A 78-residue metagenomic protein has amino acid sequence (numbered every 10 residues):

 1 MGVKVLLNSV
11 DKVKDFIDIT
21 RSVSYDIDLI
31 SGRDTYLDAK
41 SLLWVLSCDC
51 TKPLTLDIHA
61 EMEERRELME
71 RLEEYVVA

Functional and structural regions predicted by a protein language model:
M1-V3, A78: Absolute protein N-terminus
K4-Y36, W44-C48: Compact, glycine-rich, soluble single-domain proteins
L42-W44, R71: Residue-level recognition of specific faces of alpha-helices
D49-A78: C-terminal structural segments of small proteins and small subunits
